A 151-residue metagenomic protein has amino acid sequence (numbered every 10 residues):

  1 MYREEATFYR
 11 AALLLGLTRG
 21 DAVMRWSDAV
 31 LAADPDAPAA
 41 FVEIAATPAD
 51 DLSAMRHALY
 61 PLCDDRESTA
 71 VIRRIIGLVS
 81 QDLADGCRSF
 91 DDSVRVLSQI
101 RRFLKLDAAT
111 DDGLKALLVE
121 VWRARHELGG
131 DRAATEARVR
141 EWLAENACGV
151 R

Functional and structural regions predicted by a protein language model:
M1-R151: Acidic, Ser/Pro/Thr-rich low-complexity regulatory regions and the short amphipathic helical interaction modules they
